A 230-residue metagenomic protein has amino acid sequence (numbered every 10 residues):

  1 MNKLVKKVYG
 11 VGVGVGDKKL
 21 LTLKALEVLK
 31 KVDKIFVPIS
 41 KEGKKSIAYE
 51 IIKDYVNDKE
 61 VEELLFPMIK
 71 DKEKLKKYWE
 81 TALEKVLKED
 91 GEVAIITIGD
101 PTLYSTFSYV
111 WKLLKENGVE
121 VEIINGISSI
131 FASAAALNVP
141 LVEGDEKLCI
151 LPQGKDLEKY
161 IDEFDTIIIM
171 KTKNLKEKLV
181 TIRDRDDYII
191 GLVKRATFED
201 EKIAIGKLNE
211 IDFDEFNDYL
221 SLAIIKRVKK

Functional and structural regions predicted by a protein language model:
N2-K18, L23-L26, K30-V119, I203 (+2 more regions): Class I S-adenosyl-L-methionine
V8-G10, I161-K230: A contiguous loop/helix-start segment that scaffolds small-molecule binding in enzyme catalytic cores
V15-G16, S40-G43, F66-P67, I127-S128 (+3 more regions): Short, acidic/turn-prone active-site loops that include or flank metal/cofactor- and phosphate-binding residues
K24, A82-K85, K155-K159, K178: Short acidic active-site motifs
V37, E62-F66, I123, E143 (+4 more regions): Structural signal for conserved beta-strand scaffold positions within catalytic alpha/beta enzyme cores
D58-K59, G118-V121, D184-G191: Structural alpha-beta junctions
T102-E163, D214: Class I SAM-dependent methyltransferase SAM-binding "motif I" and its flanking Rossmann-like core
